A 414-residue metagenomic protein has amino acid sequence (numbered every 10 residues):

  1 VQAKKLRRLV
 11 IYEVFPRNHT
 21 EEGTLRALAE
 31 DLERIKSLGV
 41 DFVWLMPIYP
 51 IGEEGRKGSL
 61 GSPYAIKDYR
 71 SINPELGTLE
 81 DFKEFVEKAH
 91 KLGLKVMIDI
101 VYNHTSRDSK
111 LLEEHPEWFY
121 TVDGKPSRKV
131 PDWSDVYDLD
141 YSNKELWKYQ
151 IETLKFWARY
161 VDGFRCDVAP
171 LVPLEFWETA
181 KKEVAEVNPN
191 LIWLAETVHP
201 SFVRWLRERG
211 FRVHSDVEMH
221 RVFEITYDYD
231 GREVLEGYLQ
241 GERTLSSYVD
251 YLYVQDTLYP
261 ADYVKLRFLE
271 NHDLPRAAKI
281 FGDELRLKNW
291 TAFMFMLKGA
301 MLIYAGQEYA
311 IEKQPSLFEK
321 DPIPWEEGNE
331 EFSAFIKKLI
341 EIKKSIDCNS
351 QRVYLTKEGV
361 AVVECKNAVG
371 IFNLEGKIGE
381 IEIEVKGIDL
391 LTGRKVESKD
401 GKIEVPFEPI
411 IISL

Functional and structural regions predicted by a protein language model:
A3-A29, E33-V40, I48-R159, T179-E186 (+1 more regions): Substrate-binding/active-site clefts of carbohydrate-active enzymes
V10-E13, V43-L45, V96-I98, F164 (+3 more regions): Hydrophobic faces of well-ordered beta-strands that scaffold small-molecule active sites in alpha/beta enzyme cores
W44-K57, I100-D108, D167-P173, E196-P200 (+1 more regions): Short, solvent-exposed turn/loop segments enriched in Gly/Ser/Thr/Pro and often Arg
D167-P260, K265, F293, E312-K338: Active-site-proximal helices and loops of the catalytic beta/alpha 8
Y263-E330: Aromatic/acidic polysaccharide-binding cleft in carbohydrate-active enzymes
Y354-V385: Carbohydrate-binding surface patches
E384-R394: Solvent-exposed beta-hairpin/edge-strand motifs
K399-L414: C-terminal beta-strand-rich structural cap/linker in extracellular carbohydrate-active enzymes
